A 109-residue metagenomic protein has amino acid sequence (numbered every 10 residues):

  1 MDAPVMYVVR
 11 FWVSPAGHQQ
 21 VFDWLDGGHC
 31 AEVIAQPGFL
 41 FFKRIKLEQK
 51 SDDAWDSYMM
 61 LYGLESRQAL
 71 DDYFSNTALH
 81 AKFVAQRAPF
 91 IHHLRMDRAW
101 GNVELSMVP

Functional and structural regions predicted by a protein language model:
M1-A3, L105: Surface-exposed beta-loop interaction hotspot
P4-W12: Active-site-flanking beta-strand signature of metal-NTP-handling nucleotidyl enzymes and homologous cyclase-like
P15-Q20, E65-Q68: A generic structural signal for alpha-helix starts
G17-K43, K82-F83: Short amphipathic alpha-helical segments
Q36-L40, W55, G63-W100: An amphipathic, aromatic/His-enriched active-site/gating alpha helix that lines ligand/cofactor pockets
I45-K50: Short, solvent-exposed loop/turn elements at beta->coil junctions and helix N-caps that rim active or binding pockets
S51-M59: The conserved glycine-aromatic submotif of the RRM
N102-P109: Short, low-order "capping/linker" segments at domain edges
